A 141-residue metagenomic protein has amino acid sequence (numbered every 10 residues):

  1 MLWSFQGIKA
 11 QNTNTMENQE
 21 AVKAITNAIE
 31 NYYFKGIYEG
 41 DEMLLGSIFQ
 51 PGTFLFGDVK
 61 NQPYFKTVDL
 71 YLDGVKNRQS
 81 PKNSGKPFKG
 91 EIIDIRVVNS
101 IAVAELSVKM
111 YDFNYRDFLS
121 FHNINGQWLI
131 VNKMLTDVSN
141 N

Functional and structural regions predicted by a protein language model:
M1-S4: Bacterial N-terminal signal peptides
I8-M43, S47: Short, low-complexity N-terminal intrinsically disordered segments enriched in polar/charged residues
L45, T53, A104, F121: Hydrophobic pocket/interface hotspot
F49, V108-M110, M134: Short beta-strand segments enriched in hydrophobic/aromatic residues within well-folded beta-rich domains
P51, S100, G126-Q127: Beta-strand-connecting loop/turn residues
F54-L55, V59, K66-F113: Surface-exposed, charged secondary-structure patches
V59-N61, N125: Solvent-exposed strand-loop boundary residues in beta-sheet-rich modules
N114-N141: Short beta-strand edge/turn micro-motifs at domain boundaries
